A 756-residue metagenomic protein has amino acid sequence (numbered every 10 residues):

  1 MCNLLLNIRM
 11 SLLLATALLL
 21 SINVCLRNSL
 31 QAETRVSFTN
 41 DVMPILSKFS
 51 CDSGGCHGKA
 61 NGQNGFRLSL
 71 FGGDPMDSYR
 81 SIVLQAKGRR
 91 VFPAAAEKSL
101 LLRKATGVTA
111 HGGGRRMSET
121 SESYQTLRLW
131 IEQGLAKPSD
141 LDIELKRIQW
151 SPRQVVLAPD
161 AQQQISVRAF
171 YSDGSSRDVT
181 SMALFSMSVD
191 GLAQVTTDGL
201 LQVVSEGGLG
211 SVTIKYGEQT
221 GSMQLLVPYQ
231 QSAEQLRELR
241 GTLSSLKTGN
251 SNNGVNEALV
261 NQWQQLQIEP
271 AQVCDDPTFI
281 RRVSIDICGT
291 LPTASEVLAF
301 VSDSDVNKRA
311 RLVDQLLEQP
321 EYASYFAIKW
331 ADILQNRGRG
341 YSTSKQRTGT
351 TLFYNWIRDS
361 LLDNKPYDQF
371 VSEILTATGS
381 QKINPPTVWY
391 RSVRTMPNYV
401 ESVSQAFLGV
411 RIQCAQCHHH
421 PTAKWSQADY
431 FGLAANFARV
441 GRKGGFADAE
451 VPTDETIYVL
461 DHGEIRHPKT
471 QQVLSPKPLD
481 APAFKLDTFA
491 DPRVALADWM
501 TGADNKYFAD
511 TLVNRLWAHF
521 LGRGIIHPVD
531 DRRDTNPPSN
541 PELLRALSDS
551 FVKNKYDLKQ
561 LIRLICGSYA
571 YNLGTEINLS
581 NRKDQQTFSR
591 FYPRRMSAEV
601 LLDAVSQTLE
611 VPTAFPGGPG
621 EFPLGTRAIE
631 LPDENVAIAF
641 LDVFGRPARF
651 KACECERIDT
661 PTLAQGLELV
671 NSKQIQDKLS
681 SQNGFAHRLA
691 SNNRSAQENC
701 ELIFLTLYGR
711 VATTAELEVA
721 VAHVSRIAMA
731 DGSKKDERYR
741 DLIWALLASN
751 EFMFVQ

Functional and structural regions predicted by a protein language model:
C2-S37, R128-Q162, R168, G207-R240 (+6 more regions): Post-cleavage N-terminal segment of exported redox proteins
A32-Y124, L141-R168, D173-V255, P277 (+8 more regions): Solvent-exposed helix-loop boundary motif
F38-G54, E122-W130, V400-A415, L433 (+2 more regions): Sequence/structural segment immediately N-terminal to covalent heme-attachment motifs in c-type and related
F38-S53, R240, L316-A323, D363 (+2 more regions): Short sequence/structural segments immediately N-terminal
L101-L102, W330, V605: Bulky hydrophobic/aromatic "packing anchor" residues in well-ordered structure
M117-A136, A664-N671, I675, L679-S680: Catalytic cores of secreted or luminal carbohydrate-active enzymes
K247-E321, Q335-G620, K651, C655-E656 (+2 more regions): Primarily short, surface-exposed interaction patches in extracytoplasmic proteins
L609, T613-P619, R627-E630, E634 (+1 more regions): Long, His/Glu/Asp-enriched segments that create or flank divalent metal/ion-associated functional microenvironments
